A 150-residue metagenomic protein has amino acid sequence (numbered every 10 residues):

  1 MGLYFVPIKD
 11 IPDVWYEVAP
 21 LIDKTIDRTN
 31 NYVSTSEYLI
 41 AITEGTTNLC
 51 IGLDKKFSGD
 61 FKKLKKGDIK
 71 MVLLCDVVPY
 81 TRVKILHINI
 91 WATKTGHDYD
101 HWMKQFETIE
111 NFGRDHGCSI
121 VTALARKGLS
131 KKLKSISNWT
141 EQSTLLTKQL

Functional and structural regions predicted by a protein language model:
M1-V33: Short amphipathic alpha-helix that is part of the acyltransferase structural core
I26-D60: Active-site rim helix/loop that mediates acceptor-substrate recognition in acyltransferases
T47, S135-T140: Short glycine-aromatic motifs
N48-H97: Conserved donor-binding loop and adjoining core beta-sheet/short helix segment in diverse acyl/aminoacyl transferases
D68-K70, N111-S119, T140-Q142: Structural alpha-beta junctions
T81-K134: Acyl-donor binding region in acyl/amide transferases
L124, T140-L150: Conserved catalytic-core motifs of GNAT/GCN5-like acyltransferases
